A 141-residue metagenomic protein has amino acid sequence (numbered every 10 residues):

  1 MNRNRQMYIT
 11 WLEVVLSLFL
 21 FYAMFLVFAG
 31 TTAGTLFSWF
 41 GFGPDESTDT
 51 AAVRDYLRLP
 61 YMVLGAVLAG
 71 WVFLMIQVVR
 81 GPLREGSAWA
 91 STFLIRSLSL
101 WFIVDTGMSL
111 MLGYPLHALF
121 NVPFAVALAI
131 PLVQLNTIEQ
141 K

Functional and structural regions predicted by a protein language model:
M1-F28: Cytosolic juxtamembrane helix and N-cap/initiation of the first transmembrane helix
Y8-L18, L64-V67, A90-W101, F120: Hydrophobic alpha-helical transmembrane segments of polytopic
L18-L59: Membrane-helix boundary elements
L64-P82: Transmembrane alpha-helical segments in integral membrane proteins
I76-S97: Cytoplasmic juxtamembrane regions at transmembrane-helix boundaries
I76-V79, D105-L110, A129: Alpha-helical transmembrane segments of multipass membrane proteins
F102-F120: Membrane-helix boundary connector in multi-pass membrane proteins
A125-K141: Membrane-water interface at the C-terminal end of transmembrane alpha helices
